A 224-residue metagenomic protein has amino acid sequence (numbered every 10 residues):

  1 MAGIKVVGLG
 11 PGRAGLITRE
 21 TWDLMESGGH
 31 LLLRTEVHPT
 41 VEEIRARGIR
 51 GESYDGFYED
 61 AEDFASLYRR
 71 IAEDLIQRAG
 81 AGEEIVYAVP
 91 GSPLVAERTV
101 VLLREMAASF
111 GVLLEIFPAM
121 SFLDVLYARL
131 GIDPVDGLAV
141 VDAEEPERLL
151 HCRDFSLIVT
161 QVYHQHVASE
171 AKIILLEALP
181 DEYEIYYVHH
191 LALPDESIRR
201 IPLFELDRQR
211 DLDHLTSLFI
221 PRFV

Functional and structural regions predicted by a protein language model:
M1-E115, L215-S217: Class I S-adenosyl-L-methionine
A2-V7, H30, G80, V101 (+1 more regions): Beta-strand/loop-alpha-helix module characteristic of Rossmann-like adenine-cofactor folds
